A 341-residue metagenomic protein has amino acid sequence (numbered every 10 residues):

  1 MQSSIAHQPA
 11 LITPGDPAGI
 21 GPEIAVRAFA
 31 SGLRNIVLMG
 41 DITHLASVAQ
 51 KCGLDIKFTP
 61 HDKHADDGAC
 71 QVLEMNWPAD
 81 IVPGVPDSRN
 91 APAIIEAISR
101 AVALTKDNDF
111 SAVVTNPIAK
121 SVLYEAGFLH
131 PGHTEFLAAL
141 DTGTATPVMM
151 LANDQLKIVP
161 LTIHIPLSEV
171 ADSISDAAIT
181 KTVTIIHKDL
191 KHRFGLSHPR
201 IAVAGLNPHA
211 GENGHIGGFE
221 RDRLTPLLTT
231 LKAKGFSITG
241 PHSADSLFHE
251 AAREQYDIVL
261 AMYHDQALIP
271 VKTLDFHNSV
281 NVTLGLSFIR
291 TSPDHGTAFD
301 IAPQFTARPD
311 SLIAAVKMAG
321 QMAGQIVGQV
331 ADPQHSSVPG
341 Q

Functional and structural regions predicted by a protein language model:
M1-H133, S173-M262, Q266-N281, L286-I289 (+3 more regions): Contiguous, glycine/small-aliphatic-enriched amphipathic segments in soluble metabolic enzymes
I36, T134, P147-V148, K157-V159: Small-molecule pocket liners
Y124-V148: Glycine/threonine-rich beta-strand-loop-alpha-helix active-site module that forms ligand/phosphate-binding
L140-L156, L284-D300: Short, flexible loop segments at boundaries between secondary-structure elements
L151-S173, A177-K181: Ligand-binding beta-strand-loop-alpha-helix segment within the catalytic cores of soluble metabolic enzymes
